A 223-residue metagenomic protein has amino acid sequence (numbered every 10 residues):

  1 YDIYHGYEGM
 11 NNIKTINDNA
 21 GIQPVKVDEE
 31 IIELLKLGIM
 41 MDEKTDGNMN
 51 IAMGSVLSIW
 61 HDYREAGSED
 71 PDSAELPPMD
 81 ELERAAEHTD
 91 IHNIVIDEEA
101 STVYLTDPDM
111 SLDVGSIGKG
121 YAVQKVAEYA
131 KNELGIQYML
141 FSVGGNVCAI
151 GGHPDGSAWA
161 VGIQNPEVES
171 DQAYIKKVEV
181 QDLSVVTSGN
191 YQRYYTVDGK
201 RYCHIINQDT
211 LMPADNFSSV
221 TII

Functional and structural regions predicted by a protein language model:
Y1-I223: Mature catalytic core of soluble alpha/beta enzymes
